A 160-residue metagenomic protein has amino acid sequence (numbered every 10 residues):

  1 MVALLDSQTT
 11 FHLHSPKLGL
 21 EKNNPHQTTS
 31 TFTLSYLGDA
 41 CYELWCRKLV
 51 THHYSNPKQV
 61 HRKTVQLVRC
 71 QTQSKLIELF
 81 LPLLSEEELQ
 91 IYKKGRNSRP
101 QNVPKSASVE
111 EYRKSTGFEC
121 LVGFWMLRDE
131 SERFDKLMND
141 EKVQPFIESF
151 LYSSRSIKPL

Functional and structural regions predicted by a protein language model:
M1-L160: Double-stranded RNA-binding/processing signature
